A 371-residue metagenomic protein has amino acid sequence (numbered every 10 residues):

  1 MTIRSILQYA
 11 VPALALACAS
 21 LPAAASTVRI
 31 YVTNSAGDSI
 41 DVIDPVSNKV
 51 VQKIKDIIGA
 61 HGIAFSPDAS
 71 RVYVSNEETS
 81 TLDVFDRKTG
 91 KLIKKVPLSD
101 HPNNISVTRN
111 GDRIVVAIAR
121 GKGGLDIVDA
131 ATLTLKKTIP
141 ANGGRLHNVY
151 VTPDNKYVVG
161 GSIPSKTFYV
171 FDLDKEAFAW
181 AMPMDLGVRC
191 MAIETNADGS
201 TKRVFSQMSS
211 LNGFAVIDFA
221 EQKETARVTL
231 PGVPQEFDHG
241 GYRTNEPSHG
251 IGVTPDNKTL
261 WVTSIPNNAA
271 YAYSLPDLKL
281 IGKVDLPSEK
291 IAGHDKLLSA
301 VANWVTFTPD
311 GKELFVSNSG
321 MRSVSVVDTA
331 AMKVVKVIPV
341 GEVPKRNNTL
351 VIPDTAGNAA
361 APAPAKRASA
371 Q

Functional and structural regions predicted by a protein language model:
M1: Short Lys/Arg-enriched helix C-cap and helix-to-coil transition segments that create basic nucleic-acid-contact patches
R4-S5, L14, C18-Q371: Predominantly soluble domains enriched in secretory-pathway, periplasmic, or organellar proteins
Y9: Cationic, low-complexity basic patches in intrinsically disordered or flexible, solvent-exposed regions
